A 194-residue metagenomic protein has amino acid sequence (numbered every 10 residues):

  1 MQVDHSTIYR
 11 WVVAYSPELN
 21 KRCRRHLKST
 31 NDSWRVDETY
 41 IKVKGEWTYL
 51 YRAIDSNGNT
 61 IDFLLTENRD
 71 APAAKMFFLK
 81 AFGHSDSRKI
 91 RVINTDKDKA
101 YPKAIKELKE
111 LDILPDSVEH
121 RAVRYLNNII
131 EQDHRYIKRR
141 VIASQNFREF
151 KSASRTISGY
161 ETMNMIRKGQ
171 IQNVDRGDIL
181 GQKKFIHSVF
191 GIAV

Functional and structural regions predicted by a protein language model:
M1-V194: Residue-level recognition of single "structural anchor" positions that define or cap local secondary structure
